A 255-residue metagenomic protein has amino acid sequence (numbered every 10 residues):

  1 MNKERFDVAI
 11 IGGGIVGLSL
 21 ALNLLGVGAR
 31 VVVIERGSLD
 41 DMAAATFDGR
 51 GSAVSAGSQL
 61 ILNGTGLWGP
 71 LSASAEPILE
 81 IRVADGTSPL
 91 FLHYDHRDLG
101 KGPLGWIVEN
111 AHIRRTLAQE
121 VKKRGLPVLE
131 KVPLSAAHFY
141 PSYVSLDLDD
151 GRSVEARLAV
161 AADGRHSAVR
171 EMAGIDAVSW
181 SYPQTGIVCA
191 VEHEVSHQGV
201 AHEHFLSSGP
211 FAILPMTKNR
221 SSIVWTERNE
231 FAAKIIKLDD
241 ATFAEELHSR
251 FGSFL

Functional and structural regions predicted by a protein language model:
K3-R5, S74-M172, W180-T185, D240: Conserved N-terminal helical subregion
F6-V33: N-terminal Rossmann-like FAD-binding beta1-loop-alpha1 element of flavoenzymes
V16, L39, H166: Conserved Rossmann-like nucleotide-cofactor binding loop
N23, T116, E120, A190: Rossmann-fold NAD(P)-dependent oxidoreductase module
L25-R50: Glycine-rich FAD pyrophosphate-binding loop
T46-G86: N-terminal FAD cofactor-binding segment of flavoenzymes
M172-I175, T185-L214, F254: Flavin-dependent oxidoreductases
L206-L255: Conserved FAD/dinucleotide-binding core of flavoprotein oxidoreductases
